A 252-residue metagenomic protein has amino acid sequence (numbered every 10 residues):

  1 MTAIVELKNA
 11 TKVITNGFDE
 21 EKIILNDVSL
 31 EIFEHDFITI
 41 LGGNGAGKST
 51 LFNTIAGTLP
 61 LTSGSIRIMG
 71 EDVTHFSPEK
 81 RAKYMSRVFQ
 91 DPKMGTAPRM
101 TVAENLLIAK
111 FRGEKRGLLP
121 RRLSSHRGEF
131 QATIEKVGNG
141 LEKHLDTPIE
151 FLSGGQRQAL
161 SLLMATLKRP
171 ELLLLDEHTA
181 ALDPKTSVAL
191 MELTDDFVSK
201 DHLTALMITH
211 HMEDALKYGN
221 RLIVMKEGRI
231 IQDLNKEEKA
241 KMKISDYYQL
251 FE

Functional and structural regions predicted by a protein language model:
I4, K12-D27, S77: A short, flexible loop at the N-terminus of ABC-type nucleotide-binding domains that lies
L41-G43: The feature captures the beta-strand-to-loop junction immediately N-terminal to the Walker
A56: Helix-to-loop junction immediately C-terminal to a conserved catalytic motif
G64-D72: Conserved ABC transporter NBD signature motif
D72-S86, M94, R116, L123 (+1 more regions): ABC ATPase NBD coupling module
T209-H210: H-loop/switch region of ABC-family ATPase nucleotide-binding domains
R229-E252: Conserved beta-strand-loop-alpha-helix hinge in the C-terminal portion of ABC ATPase nucleotide-binding domains
